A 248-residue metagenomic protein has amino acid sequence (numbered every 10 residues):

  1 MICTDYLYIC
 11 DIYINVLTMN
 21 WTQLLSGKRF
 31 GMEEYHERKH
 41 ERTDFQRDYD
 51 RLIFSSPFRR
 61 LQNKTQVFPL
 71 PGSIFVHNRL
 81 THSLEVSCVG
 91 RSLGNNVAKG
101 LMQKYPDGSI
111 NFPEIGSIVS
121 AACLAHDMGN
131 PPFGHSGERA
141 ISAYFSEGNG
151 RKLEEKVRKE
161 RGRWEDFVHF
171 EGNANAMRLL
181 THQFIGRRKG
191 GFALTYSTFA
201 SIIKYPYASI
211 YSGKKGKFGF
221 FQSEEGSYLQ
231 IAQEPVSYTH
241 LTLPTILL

Functional and structural regions predicted by a protein language model:
L7, L17, L247-L248: Leucine-biased recognition of intrinsically disordered, low-complexity hydrophobic segments
L17-R188, A193-S197, I202-Y205: An N-terminal structural lobe/cap that precedes and organizes the functional/catalytic core across diverse proteins
N130-P131, I246-L248: General alpha-helical segment detector with a strong preference for membrane-spanning helices and helix-boundary regions
T195, I203-Y238: Mobile gating loops/cap/lid regions near enzyme active sites that modulate substrate access
T239-T245: Conserved small/polar residues in nucleotide/adenosyl-binding loops
